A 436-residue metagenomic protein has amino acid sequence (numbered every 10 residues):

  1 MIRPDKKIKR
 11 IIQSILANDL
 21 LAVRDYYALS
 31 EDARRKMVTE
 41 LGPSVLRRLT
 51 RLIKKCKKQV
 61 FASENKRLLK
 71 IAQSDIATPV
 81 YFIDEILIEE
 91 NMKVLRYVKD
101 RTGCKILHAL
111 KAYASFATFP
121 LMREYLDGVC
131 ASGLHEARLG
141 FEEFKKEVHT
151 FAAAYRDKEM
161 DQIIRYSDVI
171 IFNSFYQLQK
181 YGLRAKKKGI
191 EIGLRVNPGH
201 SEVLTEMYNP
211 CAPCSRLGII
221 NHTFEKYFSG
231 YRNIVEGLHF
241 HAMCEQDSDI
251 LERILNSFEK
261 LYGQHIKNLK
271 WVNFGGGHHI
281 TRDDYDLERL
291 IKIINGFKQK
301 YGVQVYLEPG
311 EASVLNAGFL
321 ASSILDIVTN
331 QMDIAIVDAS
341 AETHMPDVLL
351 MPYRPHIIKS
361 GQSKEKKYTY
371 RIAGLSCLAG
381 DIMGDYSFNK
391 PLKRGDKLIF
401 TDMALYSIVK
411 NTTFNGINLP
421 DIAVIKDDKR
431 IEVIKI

Functional and structural regions predicted by a protein language model:
L20-A28, R35-V38: Charged, low-complexity interaction regions
L46-I76, F82, N91, M403 (+2 more regions): Alpha/beta catalytic barrel-like cores
N65-F144, F151-Y155, S340, F388-L392 (+2 more regions): N-terminal capping/small domains of soluble enzymes
I88, K111, G140, L194 (+5 more regions): Conserved, mostly hydrophobic/aromatic
C104-W271, I293: Active-site-proximal beta-alpha core segment in soluble small-molecule metabolic enzymes
L110, A242-M243, V272-T281, P309-E311: Glycine-rich beta-strand-to-loop/alpha-helix junction loops that act as flexible
I293, Q304-I436: Charged (often Lys/Glu-rich) extended helix/loop segments that serve as interaction or gating elements
I294-K298: Alpha-helix-loop-beta-strand connector modules within alpha/beta enzyme cores
